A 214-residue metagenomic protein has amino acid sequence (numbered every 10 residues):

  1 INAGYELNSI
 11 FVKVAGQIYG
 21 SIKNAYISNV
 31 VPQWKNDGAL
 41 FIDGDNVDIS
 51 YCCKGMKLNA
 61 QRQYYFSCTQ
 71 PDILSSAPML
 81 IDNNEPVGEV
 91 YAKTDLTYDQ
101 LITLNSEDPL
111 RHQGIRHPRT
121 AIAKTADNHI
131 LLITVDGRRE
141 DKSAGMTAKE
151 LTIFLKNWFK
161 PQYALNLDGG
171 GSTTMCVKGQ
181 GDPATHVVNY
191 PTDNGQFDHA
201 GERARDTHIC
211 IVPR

Functional and structural regions predicted by a protein language model:
I1-R214: Gly/Ser/Thr/Pro-rich low-complexity, intrinsically disordered segments
